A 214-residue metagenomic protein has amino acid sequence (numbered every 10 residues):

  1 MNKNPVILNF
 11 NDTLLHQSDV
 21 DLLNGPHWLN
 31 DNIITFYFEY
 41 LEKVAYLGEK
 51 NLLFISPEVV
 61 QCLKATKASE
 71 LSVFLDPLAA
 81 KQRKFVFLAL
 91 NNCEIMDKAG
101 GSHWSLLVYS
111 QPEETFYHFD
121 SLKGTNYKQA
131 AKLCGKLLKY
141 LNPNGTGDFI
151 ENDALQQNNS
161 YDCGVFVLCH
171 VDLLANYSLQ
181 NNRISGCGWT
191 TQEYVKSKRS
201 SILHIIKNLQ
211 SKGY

Functional and structural regions predicted by a protein language model:
M1-S105, Y109-T115: Cysteine protease catalytic domains with a Cys-His-Asp triad
T66-K212: Cysteine protease-like catalytic core of ubiquitin/ubiquitin-like
